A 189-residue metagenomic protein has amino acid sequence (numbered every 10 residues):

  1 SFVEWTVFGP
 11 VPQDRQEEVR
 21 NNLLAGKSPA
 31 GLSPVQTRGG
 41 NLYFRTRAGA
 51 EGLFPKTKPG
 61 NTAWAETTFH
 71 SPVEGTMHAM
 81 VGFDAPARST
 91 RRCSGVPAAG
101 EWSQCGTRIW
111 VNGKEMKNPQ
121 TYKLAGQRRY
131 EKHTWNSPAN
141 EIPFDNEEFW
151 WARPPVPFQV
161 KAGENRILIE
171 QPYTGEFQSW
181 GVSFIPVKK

Functional and structural regions predicted by a protein language model:
S1-N61, T68, D84-T90, A98 (+5 more regions): Accessory carbohydrate-binding/adhesion or oligomerization-edge regions at the termini of glycan-active proteins
G60-T62, H70-M80: Extended extracellular/luminal ectodomain segments enriched in beta-structured repeat modules
E74, K161-E164: Tight coil/turn sites that cap or link beta-strands
G75-M77, C105-T107, W180: Short beta-strand/loop motifs in extracellular/secreted proteins, especially within beta-sandwich accessory domains
M77-G82, V96-A98: Surface-exposed beta-strand/loop patches in extracellular or lumenal glycoproteins
R88-A99, H133-P138: Intrinsically disordered, low-complexity Ser/Thr- and acidic-rich flexible linkers and loops, especially at boundaries
S94, C105-M116: Short strand-turn-strand beta-turns centered on an Asx-Gly dipeptide
G126-F149: Surface-exposed intrinsically disordered loops and tails
